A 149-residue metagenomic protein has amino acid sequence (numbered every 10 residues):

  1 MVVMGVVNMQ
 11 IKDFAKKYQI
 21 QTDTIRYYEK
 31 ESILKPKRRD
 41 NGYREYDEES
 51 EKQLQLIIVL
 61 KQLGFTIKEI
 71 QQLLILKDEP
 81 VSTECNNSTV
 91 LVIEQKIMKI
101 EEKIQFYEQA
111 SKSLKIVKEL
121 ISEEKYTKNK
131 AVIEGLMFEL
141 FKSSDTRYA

Functional and structural regions predicted by a protein language model:
M1-K16, E48-A149: Arg/Lys-rich, alpha-helical DNA-contact motif
F14, Q21-T24: Short glycine/proline-centered loop/turn elements that form peptide/ligand docking sites
T24, R38, E69: Residues in the helix-turn-helix
L34-N41: Beta-hairpin "wing" of winged helix-turn-helix
G42-E48: Minor-groove-contacting beta-hairpin "wing" of winged helix-turn-helix DNA-binding domains
